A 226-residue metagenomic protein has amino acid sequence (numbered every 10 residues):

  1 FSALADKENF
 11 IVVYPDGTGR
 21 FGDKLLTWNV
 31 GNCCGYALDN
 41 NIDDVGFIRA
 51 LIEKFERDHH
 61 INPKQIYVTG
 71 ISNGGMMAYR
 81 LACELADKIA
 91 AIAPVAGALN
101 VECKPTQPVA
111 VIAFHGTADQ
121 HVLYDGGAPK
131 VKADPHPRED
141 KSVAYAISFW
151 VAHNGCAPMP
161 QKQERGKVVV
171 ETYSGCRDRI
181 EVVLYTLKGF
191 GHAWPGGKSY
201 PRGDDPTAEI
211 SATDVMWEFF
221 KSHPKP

Functional and structural regions predicted by a protein language model:
F1, A96-E102, G166-T172: Alpha-helical scaffolding within the catalytic cores of extracellular/periplasmic polymer-degrading hydrolases
F1-Y67, M77-R80, E84, G191 (+1 more regions): Serine-hydrolase catalytic machinery in alpha/beta-hydrolase-like enzymes
D16, T69, A93-A96, I112-G116 (+2 more regions): Alpha/beta-hydrolase-fold catalytic nucleophile elbow
G17, T117-Q120, G127, G189-G191: Acidic beta-to-alpha connecting loop that harbors the catalytic carboxylate
E56-A110, Q120: Primarily recognizes the serine-hydrolase "nucleophile elbow" in alpha/beta-hydrolase and SGNH/GDSL folds
G75-N100, P135-S148, A152-K162, R202-G203 (+1 more regions): Mobile cap/lid helix-loop segments that gate and shape the active-site cleft of serine hydrolases
A110-F114, D140-S142, V151-P226: C-terminal catalytic histidine-bearing segment of alpha/beta-hydrolase fold enzymes
Q120-D125, V131, E139-S142, P195-G196: Conserved alpha/beta-hydrolase "acid-adjacent" motif
